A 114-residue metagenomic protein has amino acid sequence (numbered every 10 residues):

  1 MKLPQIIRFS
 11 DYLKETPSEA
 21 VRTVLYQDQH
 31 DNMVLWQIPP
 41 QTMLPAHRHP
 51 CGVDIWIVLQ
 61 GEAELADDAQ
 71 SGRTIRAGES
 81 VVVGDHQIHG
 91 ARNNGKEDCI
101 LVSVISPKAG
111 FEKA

Functional and structural regions predicted by a protein language model:
M1-N32, P45-A46, V82, K113-A114: A short, N-terminal "cap"/entry segment at the start of jelly-roll beta-barrel domains of the cupin/DSBH fold
M43-L44, G61-A66, A109: Short beta-strand segments in beta-sandwich/barrel cores
A46, L65-A66, V83, H89-G95: Short beta-strand His + acidic residue motifs that chelate non-heme Fe in jelly-roll/DSBH and cupin folds
C51-A63: Glycine- and acidic-residue-biased ligand/ion/polar-headgroup-sensing regions
I55, V82, E97-E112: A short hydrophobic beta-strand segment most commonly corresponding to one strand of the jelly-roll/cupin
A69-D85: Short acidic-glycine-tyrosine-enriched beta hairpin
